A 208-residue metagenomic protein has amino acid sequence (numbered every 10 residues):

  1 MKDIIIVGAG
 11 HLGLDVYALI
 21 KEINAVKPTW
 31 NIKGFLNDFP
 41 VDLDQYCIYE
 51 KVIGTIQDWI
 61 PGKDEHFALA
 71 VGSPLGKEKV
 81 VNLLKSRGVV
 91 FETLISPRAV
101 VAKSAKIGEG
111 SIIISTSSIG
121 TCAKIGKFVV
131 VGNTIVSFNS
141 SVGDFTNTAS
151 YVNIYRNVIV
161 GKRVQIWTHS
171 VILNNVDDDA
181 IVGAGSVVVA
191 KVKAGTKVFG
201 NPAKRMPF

Functional and structural regions predicted by a protein language model:
K2-I20: Glycine-rich adenosine-cofactor-binding loop
D3-I4, N31-K33, D64-F67: Short active-site oxyanion
I6-V7, L36, A70, I114 (+2 more regions): Short hydrophobic segments within beta-strands
L12, V41, K204: Conserved Rossmann-like nucleotide-cofactor binding loop
I20-N24, L84: Active-site catalytic pocket residues across diverse enzymes, especially alpha/beta-hydrolases
I23-D44: NAD(P)-binding Rossmann-fold cofactor-contacting core
P40-V100: Phosphate-bearing ligand-interacting subdomains that bind or position ATP/ADP/UDP/GDP/NAD(P) or nucleotide-linked
T93-M206: Structural signal for interior beta-strand "rungs" in well-ordered beta-sheet cores of soluble enzyme domains
